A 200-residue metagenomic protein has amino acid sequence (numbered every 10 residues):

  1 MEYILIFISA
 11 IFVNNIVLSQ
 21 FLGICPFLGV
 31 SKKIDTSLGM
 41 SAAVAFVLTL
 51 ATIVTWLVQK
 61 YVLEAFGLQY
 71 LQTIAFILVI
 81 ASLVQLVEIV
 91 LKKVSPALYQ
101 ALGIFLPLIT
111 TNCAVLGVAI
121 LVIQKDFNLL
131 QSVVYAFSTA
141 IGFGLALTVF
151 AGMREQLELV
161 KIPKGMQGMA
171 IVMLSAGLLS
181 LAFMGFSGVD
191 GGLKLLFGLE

Functional and structural regions predicted by a protein language model:
M1-L5, L57-Y70, I120-Q131: Helix-coil boundary and interhelical linker segments in multi-pass alpha-helical membrane proteins
E2, A182-E200: Juxtamembrane boundary at the C-terminal end of a transmembrane helix
Y3-L18, G67-S82, V134-A146: Structural signature of hydrophobic alpha-helical transmembrane segments
I6, V13, V44, T49-I53 (+4 more regions): Hydrophobic core segments of alpha-helical transmembrane domains in multi-pass membrane transport and ion-translocation
F21-G29, E88-V94, I104-L106, C113-D126: Generic transmembrane alpha-helix signature in multi-pass membrane proteins, especially transporters/channels
L22-T36, V84-L98, F150-K161: C-terminal ends of transmembrane helices
D35-F46, Y70-F76, L98-I109, P163-A170: Cytoplasmic-side transmembrane-helix entry/capping segments in multi-pass membrane proteins
K60-G103: Ordered, amphipathic secondary-structure segments that act as subunit-interaction surfaces in large macromolecular
